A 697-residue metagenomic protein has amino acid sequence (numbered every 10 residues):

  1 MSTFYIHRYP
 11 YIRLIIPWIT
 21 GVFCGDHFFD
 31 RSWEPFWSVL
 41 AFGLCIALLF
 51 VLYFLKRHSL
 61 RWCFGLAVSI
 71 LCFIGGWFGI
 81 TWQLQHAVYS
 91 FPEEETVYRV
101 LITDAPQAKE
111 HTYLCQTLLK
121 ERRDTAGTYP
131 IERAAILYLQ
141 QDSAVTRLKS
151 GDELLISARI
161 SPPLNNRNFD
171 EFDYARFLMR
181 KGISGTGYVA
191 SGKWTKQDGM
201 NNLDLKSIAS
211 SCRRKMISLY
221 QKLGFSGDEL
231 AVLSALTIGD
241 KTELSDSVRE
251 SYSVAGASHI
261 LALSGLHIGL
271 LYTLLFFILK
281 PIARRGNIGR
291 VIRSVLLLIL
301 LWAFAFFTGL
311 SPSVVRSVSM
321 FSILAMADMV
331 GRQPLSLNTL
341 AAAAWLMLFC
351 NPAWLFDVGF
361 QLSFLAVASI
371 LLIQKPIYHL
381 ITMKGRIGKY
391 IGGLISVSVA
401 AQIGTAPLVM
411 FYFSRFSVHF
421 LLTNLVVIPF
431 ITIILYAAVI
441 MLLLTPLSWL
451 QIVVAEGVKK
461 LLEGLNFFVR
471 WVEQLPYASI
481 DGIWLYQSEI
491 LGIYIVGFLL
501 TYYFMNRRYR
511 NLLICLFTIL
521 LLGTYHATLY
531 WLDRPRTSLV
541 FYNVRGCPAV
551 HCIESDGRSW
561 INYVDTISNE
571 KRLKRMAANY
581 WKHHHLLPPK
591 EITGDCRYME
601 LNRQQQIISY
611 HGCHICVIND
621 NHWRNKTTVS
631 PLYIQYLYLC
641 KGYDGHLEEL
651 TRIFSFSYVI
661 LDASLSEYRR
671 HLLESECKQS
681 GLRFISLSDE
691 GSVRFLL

Functional and structural regions predicted by a protein language model:
M1-E93, R316, V659: N-terminal leader/targeting segments
M1-F29, A327-D328, Y436-W471: Hydrophobic alpha-helical segments
S2-Y5, H58-W62, L71-H259, L586-R603 (+6 more regions): Membrane-interface helix/helix-cap signal primarily in integral membrane proteins
F4, R13, G21, Y53-L55 (+6 more regions): Hydrophobic alpha-helical transmembrane segments in multi-pass membrane proteins
G21, V100, A158, L236 (+8 more regions): Divalent metal-coordination and catalytic microenvironments
P35-I46, S363, N424-P429, Q487-I490: Alpha-helical transmembrane segments of polytopic membrane proteins
L101, V145-T146, L154-R159, R386 (+1 more regions): Non-globular, low-confidence helical/coil segments that flank catalytic cores
M410, S414-I452: Hydrophobic alpha-helical transmembrane segments of integral membrane proteins
